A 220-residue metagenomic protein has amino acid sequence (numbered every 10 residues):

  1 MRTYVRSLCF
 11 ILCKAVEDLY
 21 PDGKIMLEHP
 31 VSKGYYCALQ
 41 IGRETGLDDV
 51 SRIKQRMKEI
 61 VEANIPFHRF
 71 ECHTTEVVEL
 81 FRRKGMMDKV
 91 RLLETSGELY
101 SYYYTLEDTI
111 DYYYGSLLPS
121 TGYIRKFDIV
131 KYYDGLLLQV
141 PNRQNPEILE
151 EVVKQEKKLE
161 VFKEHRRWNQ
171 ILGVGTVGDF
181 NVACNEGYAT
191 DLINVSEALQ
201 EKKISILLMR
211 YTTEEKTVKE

Functional and structural regions predicted by a protein language model:
M1, A15, K24-T217: Auxiliary tRNA-acceptor-end handling modules of aminoacyl-tRNA synthetases
R2-L19: Active/ligand-binding-proximal structured segments within catalytic/core domains that scaffold catalytic residues
E220: Hydrophobic anchor at the beta1->P-loop junction of P-loop NTPases
